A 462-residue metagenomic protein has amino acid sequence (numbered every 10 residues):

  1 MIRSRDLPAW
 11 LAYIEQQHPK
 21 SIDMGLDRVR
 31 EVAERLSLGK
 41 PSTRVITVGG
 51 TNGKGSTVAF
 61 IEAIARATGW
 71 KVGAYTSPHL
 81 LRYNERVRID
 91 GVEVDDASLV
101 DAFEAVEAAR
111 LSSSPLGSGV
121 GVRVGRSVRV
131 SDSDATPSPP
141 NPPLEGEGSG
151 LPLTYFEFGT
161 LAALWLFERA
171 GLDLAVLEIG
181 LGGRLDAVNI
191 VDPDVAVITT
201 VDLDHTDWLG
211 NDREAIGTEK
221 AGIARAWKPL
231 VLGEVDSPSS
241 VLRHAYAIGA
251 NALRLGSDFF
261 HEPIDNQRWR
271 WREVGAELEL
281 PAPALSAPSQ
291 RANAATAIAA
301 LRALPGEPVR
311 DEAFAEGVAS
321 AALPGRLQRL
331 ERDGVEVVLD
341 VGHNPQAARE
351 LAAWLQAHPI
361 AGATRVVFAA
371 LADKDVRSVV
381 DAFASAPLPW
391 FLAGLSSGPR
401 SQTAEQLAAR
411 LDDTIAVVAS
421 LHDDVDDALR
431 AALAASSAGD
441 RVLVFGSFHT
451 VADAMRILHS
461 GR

Functional and structural regions predicted by a protein language model:
R5, A9, K20-I22, L26-T43 (+5 more regions): ATP-dependent carboxylate-amine ligase catalytic core
R44, L174-I179, D186-V197, V201-H205 (+2 more regions): Nucleotide phosphate-binding/pyrophosphate-handling subdomain across enzymes that bind or process nucleotide phosphates
I46-V48: Hydrophobic anchor at the beta1->P-loop junction of P-loop NTPases
S56-F60: Hydrophobic positions on the alpha1 helix immediately C-terminal to the Walker A/P-loop
Y75-P78, L232-E234, H244-P263, P283-P288 (+6 more regions): Beta-strand->loop->alpha-helix junctions that form or flank phosphate-binding loops in nucleotide-handling enzymes
A162-W208, L242-E279: Extended acidic/charged loop-beta regions that coordinate divalent cations and stabilize anionic phosphate/carboxylate
V235-L253, I264-R268, R302, G306 (+2 more regions): C-terminal helical cap/extension that packs against the catalytic core of soluble nucleotide-cofactor enzymes
S447: Active-site-proximal loop/hinge segments that shape catalytic or ion-binding/gating pockets
